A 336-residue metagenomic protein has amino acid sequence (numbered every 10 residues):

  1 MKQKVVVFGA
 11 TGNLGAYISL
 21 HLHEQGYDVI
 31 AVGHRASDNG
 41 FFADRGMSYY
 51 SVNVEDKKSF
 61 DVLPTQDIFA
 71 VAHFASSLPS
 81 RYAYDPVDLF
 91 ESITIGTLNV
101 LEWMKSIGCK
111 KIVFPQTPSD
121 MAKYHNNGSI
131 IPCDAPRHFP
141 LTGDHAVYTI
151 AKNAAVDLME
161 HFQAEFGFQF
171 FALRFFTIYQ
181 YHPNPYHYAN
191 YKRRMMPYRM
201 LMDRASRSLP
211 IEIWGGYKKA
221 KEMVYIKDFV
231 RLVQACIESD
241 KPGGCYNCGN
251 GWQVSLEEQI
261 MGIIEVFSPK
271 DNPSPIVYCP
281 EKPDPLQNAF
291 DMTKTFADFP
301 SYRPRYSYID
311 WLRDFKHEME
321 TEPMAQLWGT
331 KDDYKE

Functional and structural regions predicted by a protein language model:
V5-Q25: N-terminal Rossmann NAD(P)H-binding glycine-rich loop of SDR-like oxidoreductase domains
Y27-S37: Conserved glycine-rich Rossmann-like NAD(P)H-binding loop of the short-chain dehydrogenase/reductase
D44-K57: Rossmann-fold cofactor-recognition segment
V54-S92, K123: NAD(P)H-binding glycine-rich loop region in Rossmannoid oxidoreductase-like domains and their noncatalytic homologs
L98-V147, F171: Conserved Rossmann-fold NAD(P)-dependent oxidoreductase catalytic core, especially the SDR/UDP-sugar
V147, A151-A154: Active-site helix of classical SDR
E160-A220, I226, V230-R231, A235 (+1 more regions): NAD(P)-dependent short-chain dehydrogenase/reductase
S206-L209, W214-E336: C-terminal substrate-binding subdomain of Rossmann-fold SDR/epimerase-dehydratase oxidoreductases
